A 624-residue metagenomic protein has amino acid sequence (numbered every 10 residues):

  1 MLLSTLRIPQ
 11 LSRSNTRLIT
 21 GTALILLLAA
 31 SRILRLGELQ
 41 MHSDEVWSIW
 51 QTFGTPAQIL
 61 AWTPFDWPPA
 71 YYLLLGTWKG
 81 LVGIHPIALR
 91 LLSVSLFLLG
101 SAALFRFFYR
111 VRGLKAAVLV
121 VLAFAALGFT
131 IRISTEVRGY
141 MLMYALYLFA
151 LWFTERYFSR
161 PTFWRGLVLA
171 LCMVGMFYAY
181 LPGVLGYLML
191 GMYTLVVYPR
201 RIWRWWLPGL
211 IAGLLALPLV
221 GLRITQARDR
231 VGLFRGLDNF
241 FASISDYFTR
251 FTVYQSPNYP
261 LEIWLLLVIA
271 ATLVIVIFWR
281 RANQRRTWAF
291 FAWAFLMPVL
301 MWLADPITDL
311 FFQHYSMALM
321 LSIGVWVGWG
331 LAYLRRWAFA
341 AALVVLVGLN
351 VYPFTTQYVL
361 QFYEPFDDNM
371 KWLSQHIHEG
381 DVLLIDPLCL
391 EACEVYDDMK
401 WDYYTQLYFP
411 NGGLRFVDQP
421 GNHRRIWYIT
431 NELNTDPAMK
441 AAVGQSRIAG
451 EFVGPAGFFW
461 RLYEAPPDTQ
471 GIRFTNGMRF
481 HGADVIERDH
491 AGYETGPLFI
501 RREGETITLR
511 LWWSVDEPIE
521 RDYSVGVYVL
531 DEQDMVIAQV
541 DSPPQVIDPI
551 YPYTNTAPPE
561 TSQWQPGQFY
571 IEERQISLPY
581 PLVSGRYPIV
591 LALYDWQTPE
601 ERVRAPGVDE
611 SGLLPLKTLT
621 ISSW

Functional and structural regions predicted by a protein language model:
M1-S31, S622: Start-transfer (signal-anchor) and selected internal transmembrane alpha helices of multi-pass inner/ER membrane
T20-Y463: Membrane-proximal helix-loop-helix interfaces that form the catalytic/acceptor-binding platform of multi-pass membrane
S374-G380, N411-W624: C-terminal luminal/periplasmic domains and tails of membrane-associated envelope-modifying transferases
